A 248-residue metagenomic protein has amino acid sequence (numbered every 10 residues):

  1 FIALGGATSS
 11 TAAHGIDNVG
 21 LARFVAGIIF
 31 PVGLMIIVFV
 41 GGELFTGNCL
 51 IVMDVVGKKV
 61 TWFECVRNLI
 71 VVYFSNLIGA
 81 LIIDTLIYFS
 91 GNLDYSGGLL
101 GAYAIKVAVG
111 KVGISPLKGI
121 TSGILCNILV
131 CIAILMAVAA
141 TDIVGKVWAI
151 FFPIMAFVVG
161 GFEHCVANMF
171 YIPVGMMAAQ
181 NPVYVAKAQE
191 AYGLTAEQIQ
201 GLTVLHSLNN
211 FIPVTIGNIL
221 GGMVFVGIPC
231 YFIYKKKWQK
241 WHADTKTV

Functional and structural regions predicted by a protein language model:
F1-V248: Alpha-helical transmembrane segments and their helix-helix packing motifs
